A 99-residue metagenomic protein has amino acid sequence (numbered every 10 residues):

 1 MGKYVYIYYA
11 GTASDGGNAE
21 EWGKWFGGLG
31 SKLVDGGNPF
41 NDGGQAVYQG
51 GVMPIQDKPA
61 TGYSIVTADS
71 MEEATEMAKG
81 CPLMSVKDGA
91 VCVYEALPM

Functional and structural regions predicted by a protein language model:
M1-M99: Conserved, structured core segments of small domains
